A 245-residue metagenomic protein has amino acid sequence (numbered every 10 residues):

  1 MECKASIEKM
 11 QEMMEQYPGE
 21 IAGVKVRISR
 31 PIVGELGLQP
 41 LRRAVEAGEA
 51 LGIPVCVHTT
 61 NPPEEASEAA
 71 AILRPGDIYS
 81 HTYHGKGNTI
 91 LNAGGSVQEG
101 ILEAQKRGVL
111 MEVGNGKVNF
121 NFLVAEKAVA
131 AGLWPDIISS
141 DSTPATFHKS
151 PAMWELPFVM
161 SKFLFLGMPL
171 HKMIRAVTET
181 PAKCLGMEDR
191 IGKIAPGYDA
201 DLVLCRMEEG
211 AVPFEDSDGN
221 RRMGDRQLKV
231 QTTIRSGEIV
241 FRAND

Functional and structural regions predicted by a protein language model:
M1-R27: Divalent-metal coordination cores built from histidine and acidic residues
K4, H58-P63, C184-M187: Short gly/ser/thr-rich secondary-structure transition/capping motifs
M13-E20, E103-V109, G167: A structural motif corresponding to the C-terminal end of an alpha-helix and its immediate exit/capping segment
P18, I72-L73, A130-G132, G167 (+1 more regions): Alpha-helix termination/capping residues and helix-transition junctions
V26-K149: Active-site core of metal-dependent hydrolases
V124-M207: His/Asp/Glu-enriched, well-ordered alpha-helical/loop segment that forms or immediately abuts the divalent-metal
D199-D245: C-terminal cap of metal-dependent C-N hydrolases
